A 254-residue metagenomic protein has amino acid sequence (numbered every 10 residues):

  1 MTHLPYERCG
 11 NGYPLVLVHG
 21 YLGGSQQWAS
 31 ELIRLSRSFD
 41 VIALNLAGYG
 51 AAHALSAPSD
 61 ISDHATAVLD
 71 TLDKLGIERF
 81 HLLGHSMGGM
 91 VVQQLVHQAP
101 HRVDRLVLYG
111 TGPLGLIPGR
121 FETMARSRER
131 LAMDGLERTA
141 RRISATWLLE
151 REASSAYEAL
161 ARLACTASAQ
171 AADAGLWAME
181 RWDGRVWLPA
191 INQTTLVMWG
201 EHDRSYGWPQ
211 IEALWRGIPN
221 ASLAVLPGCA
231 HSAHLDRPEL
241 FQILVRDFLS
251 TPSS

Functional and structural regions predicted by a protein language model:
T2-A54, T71: Conserved HGGG/HGGXW glycine-rich cap/lid loop of the alpha/beta-hydrolase fold
D63-F80: Conserved acidic catalytic loop of the alpha/beta-hydrolase fold
G84, G88, V92: Gly/Ala-rich beta-loop-alpha elbow adjacent to hydrolase catalytic centers
Q93-Q98, V103-M133: Flexible "cap/lid" loop of the alpha/beta hydrolase fold
L116-F121, D134-P189: Conserved alpha/beta-hydrolase catalytic His-Asp/Glu region
I191, V197-W199: Short beta-strand/loop motif that positions the catalytic acidic residue of the alpha/beta-hydrolase fold
H202-Y206: Acidic catalytic loop of the alpha/beta-hydrolase fold
C229-Q242: Catalytic histidine-centered segment of alpha/beta-hydrolase-like enzymes
